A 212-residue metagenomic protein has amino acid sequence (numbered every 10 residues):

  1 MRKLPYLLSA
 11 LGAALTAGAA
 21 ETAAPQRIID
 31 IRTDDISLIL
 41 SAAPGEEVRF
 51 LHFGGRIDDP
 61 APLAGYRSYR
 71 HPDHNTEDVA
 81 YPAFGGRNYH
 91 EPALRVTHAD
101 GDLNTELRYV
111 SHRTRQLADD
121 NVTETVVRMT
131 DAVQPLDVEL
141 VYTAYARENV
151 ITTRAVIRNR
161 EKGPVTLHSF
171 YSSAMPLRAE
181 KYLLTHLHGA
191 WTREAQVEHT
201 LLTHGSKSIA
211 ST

Functional and structural regions predicted by a protein language model:
M1-L4: Positively charged n-region of N-terminal signal peptides that target proteins for export
A10-G18: Hydrophobic h-region of N-terminal signal peptides that target proteins for export in Gram-negative bacteria
A17-P25: Boundary at the C-terminal end of the N-terminal hydrophobic targeting segment
Q26-I31, I36-I39, V48-T212: Polysaccharide-binding surfaces and accessory modules of carbohydrate-active proteins
P44-G45: N-terminal ordered "arm"
